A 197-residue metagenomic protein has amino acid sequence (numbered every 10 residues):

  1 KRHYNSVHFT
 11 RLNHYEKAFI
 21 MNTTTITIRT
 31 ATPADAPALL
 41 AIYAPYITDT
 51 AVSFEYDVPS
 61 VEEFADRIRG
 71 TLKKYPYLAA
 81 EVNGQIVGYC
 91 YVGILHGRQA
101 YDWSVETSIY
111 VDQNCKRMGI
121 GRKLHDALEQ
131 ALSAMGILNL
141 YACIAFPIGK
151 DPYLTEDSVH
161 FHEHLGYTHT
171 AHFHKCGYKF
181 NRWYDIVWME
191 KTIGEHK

Functional and structural regions predicted by a protein language model:
I26, Q85-Y89, Y184: Glycine-rich phosphate/pyrophosphate-binding loop shared by adenosine-nucleotide-utilizing enzymes
T27-L39: A short beta-loop-alpha structural element at the N-terminal edge of CoA-dependent acyl/N-acetyltransferase catalytic
A41-V58, T71: Helix-loop element at the rim of GNAT/NAT acetyltransferase active sites that forms part of the acceptor-substrate
Y56-N114, H125, A131, M135 (+1 more regions): Acetyl-CoA-dependent GNAT
Y91, C143-A145, V159, E163-R182: Conserved catalytic-core motifs of GNAT/GCN5-like acyltransferases
R117-S133, E156-H160, H164: Conserved acetyl-CoA-binding loop-helix of GNAT-fold acetyltransferases
L132-L154: Conserved GNAT acetyl-CoA-binding A-motif
T155, V159, K175-K197: C-terminal "cap" of GNAT-fold acetyltransferases
